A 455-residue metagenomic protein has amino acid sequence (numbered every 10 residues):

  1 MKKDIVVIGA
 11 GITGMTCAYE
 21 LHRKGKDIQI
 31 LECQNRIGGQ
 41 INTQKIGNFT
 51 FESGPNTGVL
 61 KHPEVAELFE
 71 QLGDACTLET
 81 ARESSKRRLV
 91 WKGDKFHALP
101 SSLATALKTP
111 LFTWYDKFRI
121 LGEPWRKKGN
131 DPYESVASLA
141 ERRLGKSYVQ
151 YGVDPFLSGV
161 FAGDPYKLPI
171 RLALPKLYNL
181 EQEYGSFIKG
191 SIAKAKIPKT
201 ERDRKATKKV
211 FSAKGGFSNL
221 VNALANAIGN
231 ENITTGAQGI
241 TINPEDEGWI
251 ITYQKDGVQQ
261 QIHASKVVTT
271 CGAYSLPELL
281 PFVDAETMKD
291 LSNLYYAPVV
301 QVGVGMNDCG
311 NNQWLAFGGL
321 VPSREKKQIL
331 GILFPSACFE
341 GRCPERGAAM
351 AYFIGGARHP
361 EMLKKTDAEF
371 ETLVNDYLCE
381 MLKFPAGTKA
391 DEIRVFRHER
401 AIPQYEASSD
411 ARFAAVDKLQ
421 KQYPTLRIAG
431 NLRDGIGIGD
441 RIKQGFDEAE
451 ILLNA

Functional and structural regions predicted by a protein language model:
K3-I30, L453: N-terminal Rossmann-like FAD-binding beta1-loop-alpha1 element of flavoenzymes
T13, R36, Y274: Conserved Rossmann-like nucleotide-cofactor binding loop
H22-I46: Glycine-rich FAD pyrophosphate-binding loop
T43, A66-R88, S147-Y151, Y296 (+2 more regions): A short alpha-helix-loop-beta-strand transition element characteristic of N-terminal alpha/beta dinucleotide-binding
G47-K127: Dinucleotide-binding Rossmann-like beta1-alpha1 core, especially the glycine-rich loop that anchors the ADP
P100-A104, W314-A316, I332-A455: Conserved flavin/dinucleotide-binding core of flavoenzymes
G122-T241, G248: Active-site/ligand-binding neighborhood in enzyme catalytic cores
T235-M350, A357-L363, A368, D376 (+1 more regions): Mid-domain catalytic core of redox enzymes that form a hydrophobic substrate pocket/lid adjacent to a catalytic redox
